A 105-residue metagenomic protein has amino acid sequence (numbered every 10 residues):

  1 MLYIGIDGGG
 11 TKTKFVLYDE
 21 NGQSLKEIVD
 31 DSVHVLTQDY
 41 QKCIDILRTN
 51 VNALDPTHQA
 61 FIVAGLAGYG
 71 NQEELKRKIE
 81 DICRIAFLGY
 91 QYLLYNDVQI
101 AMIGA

Functional and structural regions predicted by a protein language model:
L2-D45, H58: Short glycine-rich, Thr/Ser-proximal phosphate-binding strand/loop in the N-terminal lobe of ATP-dependent enzymes
V33-Q38, G89-Y95: Short, exposed beta-strand "edge-strand" segments with a Pro/Gly-rich flavor and a Y/T-containing core
D45-N52: A short, well-ordered alpha-helical element
N52-L88, L93, G104-A105: Short beta-strand-loop/turn "lid" adjacent to the catalytic site in phosphate-handling enzymes
N96-A101: Short acidic loop-to-helix transition motifs that present clustered carboxylates
